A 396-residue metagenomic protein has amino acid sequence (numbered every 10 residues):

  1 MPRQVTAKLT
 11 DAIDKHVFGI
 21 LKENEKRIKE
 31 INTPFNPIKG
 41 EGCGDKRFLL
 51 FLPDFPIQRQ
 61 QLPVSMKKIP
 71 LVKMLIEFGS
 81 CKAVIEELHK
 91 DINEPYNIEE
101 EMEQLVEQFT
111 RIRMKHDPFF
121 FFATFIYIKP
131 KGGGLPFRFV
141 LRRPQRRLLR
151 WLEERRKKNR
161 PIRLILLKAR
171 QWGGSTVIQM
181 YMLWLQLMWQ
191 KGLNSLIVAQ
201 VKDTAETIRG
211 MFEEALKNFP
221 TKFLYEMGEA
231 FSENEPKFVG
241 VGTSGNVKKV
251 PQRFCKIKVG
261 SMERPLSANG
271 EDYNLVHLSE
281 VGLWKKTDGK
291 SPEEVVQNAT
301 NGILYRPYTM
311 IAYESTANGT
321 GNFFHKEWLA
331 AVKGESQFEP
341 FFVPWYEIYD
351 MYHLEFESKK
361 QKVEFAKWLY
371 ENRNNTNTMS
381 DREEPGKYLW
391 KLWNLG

Functional and structural regions predicted by a protein language model:
P2-G396: Phosphate/NTP-binding elements of NTP-utilizing enzymes
